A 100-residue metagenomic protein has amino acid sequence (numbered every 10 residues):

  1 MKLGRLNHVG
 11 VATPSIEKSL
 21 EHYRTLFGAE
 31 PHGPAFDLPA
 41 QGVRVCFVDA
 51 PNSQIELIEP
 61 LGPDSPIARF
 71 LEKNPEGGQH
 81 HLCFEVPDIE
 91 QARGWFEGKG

Functional and structural regions predicted by a protein language model:
M1-G4, N74-E76: Short, surface-exposed connector motifs at secondary-structure boundaries
M1-L3, V11-Q54, Q91-G100: Core segments of cupin and vicinal oxygen chelate
R5, E56, E85: Conserved beta-strand segments that form the floor/walls of ligand-binding pockets within enzyme and binding domains
R5-V9, G78-H80: Short amphipathic alpha-helical segments
F47-D49, E59, E85: Short, well-ordered beta-strand micro-motif
Q54-G78: Helix-adjacent hinge/juxtasegments
L71, P75-G98: Mid-chain, well-packed structural core segment of small domains
